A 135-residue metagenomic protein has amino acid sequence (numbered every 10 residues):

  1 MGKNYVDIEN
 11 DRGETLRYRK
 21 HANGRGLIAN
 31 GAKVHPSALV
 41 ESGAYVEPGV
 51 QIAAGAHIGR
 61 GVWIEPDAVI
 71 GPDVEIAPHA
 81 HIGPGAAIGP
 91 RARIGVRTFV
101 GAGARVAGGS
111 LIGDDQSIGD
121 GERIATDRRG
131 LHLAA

Functional and structural regions predicted by a protein language model:
M1-D67: Extended, small-residue-rich solenoid/repeat segments and analogous flexible loops that form exposed scaffolds
G2-L27, P72, A77-A135: Glycine-rich hexapeptide-repeat left-handed beta-helix
